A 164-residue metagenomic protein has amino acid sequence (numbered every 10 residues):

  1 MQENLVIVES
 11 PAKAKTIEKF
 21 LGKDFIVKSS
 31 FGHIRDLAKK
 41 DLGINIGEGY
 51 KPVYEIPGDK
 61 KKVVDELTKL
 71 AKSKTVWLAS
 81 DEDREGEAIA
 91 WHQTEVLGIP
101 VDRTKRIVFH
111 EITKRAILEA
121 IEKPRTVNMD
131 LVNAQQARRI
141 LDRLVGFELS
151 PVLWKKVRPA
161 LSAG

Functional and structural regions predicted by a protein language model:
M1-K156, A163: Intrinsically disordered, low-complexity regulatory segments
